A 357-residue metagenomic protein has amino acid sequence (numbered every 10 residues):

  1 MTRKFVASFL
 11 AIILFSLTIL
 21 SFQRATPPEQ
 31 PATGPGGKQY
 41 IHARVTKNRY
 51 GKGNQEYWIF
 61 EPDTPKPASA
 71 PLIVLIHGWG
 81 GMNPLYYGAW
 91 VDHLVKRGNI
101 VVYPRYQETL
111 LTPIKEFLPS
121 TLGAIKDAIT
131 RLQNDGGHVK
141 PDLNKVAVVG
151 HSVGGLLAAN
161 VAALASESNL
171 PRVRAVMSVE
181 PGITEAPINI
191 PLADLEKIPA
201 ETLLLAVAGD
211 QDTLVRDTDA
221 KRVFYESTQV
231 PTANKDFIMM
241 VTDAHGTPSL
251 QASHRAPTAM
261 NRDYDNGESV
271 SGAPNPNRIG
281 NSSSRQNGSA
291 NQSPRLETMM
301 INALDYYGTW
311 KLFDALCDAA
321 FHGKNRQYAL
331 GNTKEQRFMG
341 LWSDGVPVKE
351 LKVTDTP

Functional and structural regions predicted by a protein language model:
F9-T18: Bacterial N-terminal signal peptides
R24-A68: N-terminal cap/lid segment of alpha/beta-hydrolase-fold proteins
T64-A68, K115-S152: Gly/Ser-rich "nucleophile elbow"/oxyanion-hole loop immediately N-terminal to the catalytic nucleophile in hydrolases
S69-G78: Short beta-strand element of the alpha/beta-hydrolase
L85-V102: Short amphipathic alpha-helix adjacent to the substrate-entry channel of hydrolases
Q133-A200: Primarily recognizes the serine-hydrolase "nucleophile elbow" in alpha/beta-hydrolase and SGNH/GDSL folds
P171-S249: The feature captures the conserved acid-bearing segment of alpha/beta-hydrolase catalytic domains
T218, F224-P357: C-terminal catalytic-base region of ester-bond hydrolases, centering on the histidine of the charge-relay
